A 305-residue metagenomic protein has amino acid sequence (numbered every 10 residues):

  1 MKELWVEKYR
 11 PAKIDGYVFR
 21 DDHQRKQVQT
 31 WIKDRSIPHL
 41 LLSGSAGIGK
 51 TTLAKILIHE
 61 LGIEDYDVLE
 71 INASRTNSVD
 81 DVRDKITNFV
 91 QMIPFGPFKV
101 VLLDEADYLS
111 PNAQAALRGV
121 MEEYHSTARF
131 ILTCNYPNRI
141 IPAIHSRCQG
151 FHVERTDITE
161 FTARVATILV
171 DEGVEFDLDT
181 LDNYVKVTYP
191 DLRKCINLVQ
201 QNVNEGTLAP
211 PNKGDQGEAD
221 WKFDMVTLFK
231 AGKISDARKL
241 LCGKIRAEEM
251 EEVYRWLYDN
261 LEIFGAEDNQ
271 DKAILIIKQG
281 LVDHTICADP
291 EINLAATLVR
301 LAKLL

Functional and structural regions predicted by a protein language model:
M1-F151, E160, A166, D179 (+5 more regions): P-loop/Walker A NTP-binding region and its immediately flanking N-terminal helices in P-loop NTPase folds
D22, P142, T159, L178 (+4 more regions): Amphipathic alpha-helical repeat elements characteristic of tetratricopeptide repeat
V101, D182-V187, R193-E205, C242 (+1 more regions): C-terminal helical "lid" of AAA+/P-loop NTPase domains
E154: A Lys-centered signature of the CheY-like receiver
V170, V174, D179-R193, K213 (+3 more regions): A short helix-loop-helix "switch/interaction" segment in the helical subdomain of ASCE P-loop NTPases
D177-L178, V187-Q200, S235, M250-E252 (+1 more regions): The conserved phosphate-sensing helix
I196-K230, A273-I274: Conserved C-terminal helix/linker of AAA+ ATPases
V226-L305: Helix-rich C-terminal "collar"/helical-bundle subdomain used as an assembly and partner-interaction module in RFC-like
